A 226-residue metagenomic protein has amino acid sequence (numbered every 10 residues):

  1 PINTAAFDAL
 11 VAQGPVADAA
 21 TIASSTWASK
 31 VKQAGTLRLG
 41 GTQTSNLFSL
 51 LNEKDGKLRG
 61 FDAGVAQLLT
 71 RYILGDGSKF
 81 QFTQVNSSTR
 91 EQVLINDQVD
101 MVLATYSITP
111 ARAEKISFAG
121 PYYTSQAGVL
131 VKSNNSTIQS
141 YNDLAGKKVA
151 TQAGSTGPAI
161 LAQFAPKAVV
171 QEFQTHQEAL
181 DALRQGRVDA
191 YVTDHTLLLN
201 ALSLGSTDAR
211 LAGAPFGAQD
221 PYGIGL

Functional and structural regions predicted by a protein language model:
P1-I22, N135, K148, S155 (+1 more regions): Extended ligand-binding regions for polar small-molecule ligands
L10-V102: Extracytoplasmic small-molecule ligand-binding "clamshell" domains of the periplasmic binding protein/Venus flytrap
R38-G40, A150, Y191, G225: Short, well-ordered beta-strand segments
S45-N46, L58-I73, Y106-P110, T124-D181 (+2 more regions): Bilobed "Venus flytrap"/periplasmic-binding protein-like clamshell domains and structurally analogous long
L69, L94-I95, L144, L183-R184 (+1 more regions): Hydrophobic residues within well-ordered alpha-helices
K79-D143: Acidic, polar ligand-binding/catalytic clefts
Q81-T83, Q171, A212: General small-molecule cofactor/ligand-binding pocket signal
Y123-V131, H195, L199-L226: Periplasmic-binding protein-like
